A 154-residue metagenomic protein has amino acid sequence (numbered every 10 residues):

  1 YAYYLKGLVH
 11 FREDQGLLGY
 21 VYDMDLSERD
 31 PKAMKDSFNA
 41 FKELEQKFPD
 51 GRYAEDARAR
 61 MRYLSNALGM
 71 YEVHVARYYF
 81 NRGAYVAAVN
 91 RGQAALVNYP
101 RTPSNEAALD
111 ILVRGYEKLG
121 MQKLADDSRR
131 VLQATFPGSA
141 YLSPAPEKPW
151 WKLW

Functional and structural regions predicted by a protein language model:
Y1-W154: Acidic, polar-rich low-complexity tracts and alpha-helical solenoid repeat scaffolds
